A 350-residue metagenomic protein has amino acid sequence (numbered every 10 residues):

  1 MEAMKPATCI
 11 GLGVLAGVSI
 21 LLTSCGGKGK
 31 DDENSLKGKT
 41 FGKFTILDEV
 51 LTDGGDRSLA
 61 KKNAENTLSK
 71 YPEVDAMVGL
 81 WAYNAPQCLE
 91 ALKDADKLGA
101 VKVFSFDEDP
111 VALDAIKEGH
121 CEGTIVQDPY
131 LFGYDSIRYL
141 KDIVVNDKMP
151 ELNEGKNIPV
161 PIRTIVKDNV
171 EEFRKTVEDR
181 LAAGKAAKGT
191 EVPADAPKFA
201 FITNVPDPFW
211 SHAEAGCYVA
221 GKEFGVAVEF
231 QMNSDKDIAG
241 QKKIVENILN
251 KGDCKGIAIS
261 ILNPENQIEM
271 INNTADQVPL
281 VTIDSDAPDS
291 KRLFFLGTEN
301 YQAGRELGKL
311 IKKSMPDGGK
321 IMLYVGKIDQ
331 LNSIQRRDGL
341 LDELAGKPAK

Functional and structural regions predicted by a protein language model:
E2-T23: Sec-dependent bacterial lipoprotein signal peptides
A3, T23-K350: A residue-level marker of the well-folded mature domains of exported/periplasmic proteins
